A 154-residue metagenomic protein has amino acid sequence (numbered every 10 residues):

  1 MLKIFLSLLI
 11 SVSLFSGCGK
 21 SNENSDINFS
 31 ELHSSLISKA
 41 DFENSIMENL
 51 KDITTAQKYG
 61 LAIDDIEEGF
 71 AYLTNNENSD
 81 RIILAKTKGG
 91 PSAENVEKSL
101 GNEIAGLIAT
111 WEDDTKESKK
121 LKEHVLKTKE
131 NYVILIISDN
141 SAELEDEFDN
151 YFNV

Functional and structural regions predicted by a protein language model:
M1-I4, L8: Positively charged n-region of N-terminal signal peptides that target proteins for export
S13-G17: C-terminal motif of bacterial Sec signal peptides marking the signal peptidase cleavage site
G19-N22: Bacterial signal peptide processing site
D26-S45: Post-signal peptide N-terminal segment of mature Sec-exported envelope proteins
M47-E77: Short, compositionally biased low-complexity segments enriched in polar/charged residues
E67-A105: Mature extracytoplasmic domains of secretory-pathway proteins
T74, K116-V154: A short, solvent-exposed beta-edge/loop patch
G90-K129: Short Gly/Thr-rich strand-loop-strand
